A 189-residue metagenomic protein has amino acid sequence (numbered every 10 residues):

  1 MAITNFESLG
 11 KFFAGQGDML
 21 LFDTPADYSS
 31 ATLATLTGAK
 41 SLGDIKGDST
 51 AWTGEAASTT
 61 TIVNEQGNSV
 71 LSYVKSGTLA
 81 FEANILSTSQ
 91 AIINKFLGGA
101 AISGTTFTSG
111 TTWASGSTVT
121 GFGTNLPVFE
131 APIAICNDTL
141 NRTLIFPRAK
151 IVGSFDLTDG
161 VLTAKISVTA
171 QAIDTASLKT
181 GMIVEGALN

Functional and structural regions predicted by a protein language model:
M1-N189: Signature of extracytoplasmic/envelope-associated structural regions
